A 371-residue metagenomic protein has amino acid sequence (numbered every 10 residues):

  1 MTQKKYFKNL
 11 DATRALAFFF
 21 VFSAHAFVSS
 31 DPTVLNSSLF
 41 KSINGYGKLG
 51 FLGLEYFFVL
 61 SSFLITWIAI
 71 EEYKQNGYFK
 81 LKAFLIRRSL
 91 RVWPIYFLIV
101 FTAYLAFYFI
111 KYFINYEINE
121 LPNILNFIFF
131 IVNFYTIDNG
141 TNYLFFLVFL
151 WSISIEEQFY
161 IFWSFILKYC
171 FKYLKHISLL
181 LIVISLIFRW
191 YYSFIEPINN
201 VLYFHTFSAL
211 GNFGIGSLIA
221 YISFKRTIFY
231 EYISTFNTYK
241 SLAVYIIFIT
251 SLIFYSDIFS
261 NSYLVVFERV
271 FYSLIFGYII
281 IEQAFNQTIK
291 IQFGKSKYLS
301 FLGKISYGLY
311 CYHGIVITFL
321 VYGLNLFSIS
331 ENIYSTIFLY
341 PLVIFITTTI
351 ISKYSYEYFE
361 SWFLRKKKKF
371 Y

Functional and structural regions predicted by a protein language model:
M1-V201, T206-A209, F229-L242, Y298-S306 (+1 more regions): Membrane-cytosol interface segments of multi-pass membrane proteins, especially ER/Golgi lipid-handling enzymes
L105, F213, L218, S241-Y358: Alpha-helical transmembrane segments of multi-pass integral membrane proteins
I219-S223: Acidic/histidine-rich catalytic neighborhood
